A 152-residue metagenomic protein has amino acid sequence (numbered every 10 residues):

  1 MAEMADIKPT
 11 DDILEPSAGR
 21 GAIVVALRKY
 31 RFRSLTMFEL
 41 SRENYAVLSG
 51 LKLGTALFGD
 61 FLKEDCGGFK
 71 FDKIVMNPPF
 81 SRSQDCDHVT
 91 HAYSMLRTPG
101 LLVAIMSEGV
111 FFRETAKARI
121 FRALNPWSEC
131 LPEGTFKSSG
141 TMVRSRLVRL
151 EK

Functional and structural regions predicted by a protein language model:
M1-K152: Class I S-adenosyl-L-methionine-dependent methyltransferase catalytic core
